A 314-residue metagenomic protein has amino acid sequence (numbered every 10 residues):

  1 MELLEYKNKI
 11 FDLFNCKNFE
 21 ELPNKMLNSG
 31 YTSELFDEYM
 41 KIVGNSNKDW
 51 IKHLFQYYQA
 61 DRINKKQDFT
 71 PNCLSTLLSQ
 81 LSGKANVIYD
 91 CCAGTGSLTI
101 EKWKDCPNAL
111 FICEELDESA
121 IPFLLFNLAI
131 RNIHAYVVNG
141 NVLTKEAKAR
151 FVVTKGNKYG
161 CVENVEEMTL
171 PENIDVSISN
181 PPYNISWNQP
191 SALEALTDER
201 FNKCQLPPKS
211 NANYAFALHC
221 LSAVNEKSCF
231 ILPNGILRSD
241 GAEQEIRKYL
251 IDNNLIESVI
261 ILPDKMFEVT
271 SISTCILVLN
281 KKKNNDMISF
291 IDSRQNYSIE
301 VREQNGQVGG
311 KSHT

Functional and structural regions predicted by a protein language model:
M1-C106: Class I S-adenosyl-L-methionine
N28-S33, L124, F290, G309: Intrinsic disorder/low-complexity segments
Q67, C113, Q205-K209: Alpha-helix N-cap/helix-initiation motif
P71-E167, E172-A192, P233-G235, I246 (+1 more regions): Conserved S-adenosyl-L-methionine
V152-V153, P171, D175-T314: A conserved structural/catalytic subdomain of Rossmann-like adenosyl-cofactor enzymes
